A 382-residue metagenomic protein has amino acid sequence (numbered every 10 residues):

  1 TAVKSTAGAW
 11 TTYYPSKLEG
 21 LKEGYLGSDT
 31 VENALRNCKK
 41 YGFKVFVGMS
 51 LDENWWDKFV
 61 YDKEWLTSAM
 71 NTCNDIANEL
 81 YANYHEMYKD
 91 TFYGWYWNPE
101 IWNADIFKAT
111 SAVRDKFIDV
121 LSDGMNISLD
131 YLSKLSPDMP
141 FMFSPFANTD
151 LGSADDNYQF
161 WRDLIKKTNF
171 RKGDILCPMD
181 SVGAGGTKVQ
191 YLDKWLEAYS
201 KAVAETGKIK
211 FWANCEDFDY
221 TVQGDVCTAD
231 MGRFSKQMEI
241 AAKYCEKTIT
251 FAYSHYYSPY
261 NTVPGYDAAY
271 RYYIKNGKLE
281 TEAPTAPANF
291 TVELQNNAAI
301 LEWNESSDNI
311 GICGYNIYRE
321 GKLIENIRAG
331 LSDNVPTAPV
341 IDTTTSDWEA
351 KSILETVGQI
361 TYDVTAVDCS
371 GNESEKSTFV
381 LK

Functional and structural regions predicted by a protein language model:
T1-E53, V113-F141, L192: Aromatic-lined substrate-binding rim segments of carbohydrate-active enzymes
L26-Y41, K63-G94, L164-N169, A241: An active-site-proximal structural segment forming one wall of the substrate-binding cleft that immediately precedes
F46-W56, F92-E100, M125-Y158, I175-V182 (+1 more regions): Aromatic-lined carbohydrate-recognition surfaces of secreted/lumenal glycan-active proteins
S50-W55, I76-D115: Active-site groove signature of glycoside hydrolases
G173, C177-K188, A198-E280: Substrate-binding cleft of secreted/luminal carbohydrate-active enzymes
Y273-I310, E373-K382: Pro/Thr/Ser/Gly-rich low-complexity, intrinsically disordered linker/stalk tracts
G314-V357: Recognizes extended acidic, P/S/T-rich segments that occur within or adjacent to Ig-like beta-sandwich modules
S352-N372: Beta-strand-rich modules
